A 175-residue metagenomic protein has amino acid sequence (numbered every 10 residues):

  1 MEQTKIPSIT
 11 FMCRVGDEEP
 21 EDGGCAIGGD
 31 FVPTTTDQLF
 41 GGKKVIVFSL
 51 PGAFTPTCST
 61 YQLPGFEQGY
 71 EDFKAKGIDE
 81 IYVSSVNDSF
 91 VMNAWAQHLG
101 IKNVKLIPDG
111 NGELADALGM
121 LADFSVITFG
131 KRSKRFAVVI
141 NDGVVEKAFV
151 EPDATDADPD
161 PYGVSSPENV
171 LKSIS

Functional and structural regions predicted by a protein language model:
M1-S175: Chalcogenol-based redox active-site neighborhoods
